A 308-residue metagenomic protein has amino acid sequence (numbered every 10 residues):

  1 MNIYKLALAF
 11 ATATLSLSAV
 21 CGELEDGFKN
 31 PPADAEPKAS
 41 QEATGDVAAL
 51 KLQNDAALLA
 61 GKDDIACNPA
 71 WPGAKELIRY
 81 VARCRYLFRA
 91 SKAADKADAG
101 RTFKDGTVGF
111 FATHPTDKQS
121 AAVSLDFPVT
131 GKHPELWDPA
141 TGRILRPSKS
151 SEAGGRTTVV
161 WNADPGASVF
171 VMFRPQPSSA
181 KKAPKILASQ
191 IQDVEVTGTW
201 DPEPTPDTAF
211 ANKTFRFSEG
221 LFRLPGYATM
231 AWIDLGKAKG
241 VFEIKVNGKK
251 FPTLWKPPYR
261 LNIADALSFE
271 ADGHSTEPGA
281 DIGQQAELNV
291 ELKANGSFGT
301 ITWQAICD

Functional and structural regions predicted by a protein language model:
N2-V20: Gram-negative bacterial Sec-dependent N-terminal signal peptides
G22-N212, P225, N295-F298, A305-D308: Carbohydrate-binding surfaces of carbohydrate-active enzymes
F103, H114, F127-P128, K213-T229 (+2 more regions): Extracellular and analogous surface-interaction loops
D126, L221-K250, W255, L288-E291: Aromatic-lined ligand-binding clefts that engage carbohydrates, nucleic acids, or primary amines
E152-A153, Q176-P177, P252-R260: A short acidic/small-residue loop/turn micro-motif
S168-R174, T229-A231, I282-L292: Short, well-structured beta-strand segments enriched in hydrophobic/aromatic residues within extracellular or lumenal
G236, F242-E243, T253-E270, H274-E277 (+1 more regions): Membrane-proximal, cysteine-centered motifs at transmembrane boundaries in secretory-pathway and membrane proteins
L267-D272, P278-A294: Noncatalytic modules at the cell exterior or secretory-pathway interfaces, chiefly beta-strand-rich lectin/adhesion
